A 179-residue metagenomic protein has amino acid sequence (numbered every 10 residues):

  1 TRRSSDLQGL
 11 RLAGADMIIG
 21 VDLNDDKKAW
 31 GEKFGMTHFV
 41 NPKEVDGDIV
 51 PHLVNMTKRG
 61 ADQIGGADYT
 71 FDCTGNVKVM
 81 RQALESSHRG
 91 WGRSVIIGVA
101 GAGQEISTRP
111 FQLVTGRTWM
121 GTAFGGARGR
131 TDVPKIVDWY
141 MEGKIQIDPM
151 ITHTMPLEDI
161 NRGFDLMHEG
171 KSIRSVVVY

Functional and structural regions predicted by a protein language model:
T1-S4: Short, small-residue-biased leader/transition segments that mark boundaries at the very start of proteins
R11-Q82: Adenosine-nucleotide cofactor-binding segment
L23-N24, A100, G125: Residues in the short beta-alpha loop(s) of Rossmann-like NAD(P)-binding domains
R81-E85, G126, R130-Y179: C-terminal hydrophobic helical "lid"/dimerization subdomain of Rossmann-like NAD(P)H-dependent oxidoreductases
S87-R89: Helix-to-beta-strand junctions that scaffold the AdoMet/dcAdoMet cofactor pocket in Class I SAM-dependent enzymes
W91-R93, R117: Glycine-centered, small-residue-biased loops immediately flanking beta-strands in adenine/cofactor-binding cores
G98-G116, T131-I136: Rossmann-fold NAD(P)-binding glycine/threonine-rich loop
G116-A123: Short beta-alpha connecting loops at secondary-structure transitions that line or flank enzyme active sites
